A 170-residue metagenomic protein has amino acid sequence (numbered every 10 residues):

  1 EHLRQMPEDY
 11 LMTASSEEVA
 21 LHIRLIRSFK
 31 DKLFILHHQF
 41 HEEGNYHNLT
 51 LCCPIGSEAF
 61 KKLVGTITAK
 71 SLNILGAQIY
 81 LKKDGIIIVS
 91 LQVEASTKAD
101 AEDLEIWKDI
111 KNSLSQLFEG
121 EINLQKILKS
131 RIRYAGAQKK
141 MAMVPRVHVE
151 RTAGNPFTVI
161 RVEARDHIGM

Functional and structural regions predicted by a protein language model:
E1-M170: Regulatory modules associated with amino-acid/nitrogen control
